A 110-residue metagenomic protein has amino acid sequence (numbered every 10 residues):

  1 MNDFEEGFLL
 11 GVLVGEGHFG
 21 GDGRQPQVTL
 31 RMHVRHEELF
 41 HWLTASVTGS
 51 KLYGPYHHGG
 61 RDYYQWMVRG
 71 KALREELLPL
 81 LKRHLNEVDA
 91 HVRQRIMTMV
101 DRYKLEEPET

Functional and structural regions predicted by a protein language model:
M1-T110: Internal intein/HINT superfamily modules and their associated LAGLIDADG
